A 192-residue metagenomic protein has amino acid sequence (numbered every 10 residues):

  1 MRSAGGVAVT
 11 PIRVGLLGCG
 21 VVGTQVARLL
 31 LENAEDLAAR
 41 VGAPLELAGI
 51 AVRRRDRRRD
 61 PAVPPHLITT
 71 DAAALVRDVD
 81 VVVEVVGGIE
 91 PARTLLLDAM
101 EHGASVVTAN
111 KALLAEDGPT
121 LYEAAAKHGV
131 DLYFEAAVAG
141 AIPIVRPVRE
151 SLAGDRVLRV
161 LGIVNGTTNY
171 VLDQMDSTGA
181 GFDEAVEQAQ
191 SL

Functional and structural regions predicted by a protein language model:
R2-A104: N-terminal glycine-/serine-/threonine-rich beta1-alpha1-beta2 phosphate-ribose binding loop of Rossmann-like
L17, V21, Q25, T70 (+7 more regions): Conserved active-site and cofactor/substrate-binding residues in soluble primary-metabolism enzymes
A27-R28, D60-A62, G118-L121, P143-E150 (+1 more regions): Short acidic, glycine/serine/threonine-rich loops at helix termini
P65-I68, A124-K127, E150-A153, T178: Short, hinge-like loop/turn segments at secondary-structure boundaries
I68-T69, E84, V107-A109, L132-A136 (+2 more regions): General beta-strand structural signal in soluble alpha/beta enzymes
P91-H102, K111-E150: Rossmann-fold NAD(P)-binding glycine/threonine-rich loop
E150-L192: Conserved anion/nucleotide-ligand pocket segment
